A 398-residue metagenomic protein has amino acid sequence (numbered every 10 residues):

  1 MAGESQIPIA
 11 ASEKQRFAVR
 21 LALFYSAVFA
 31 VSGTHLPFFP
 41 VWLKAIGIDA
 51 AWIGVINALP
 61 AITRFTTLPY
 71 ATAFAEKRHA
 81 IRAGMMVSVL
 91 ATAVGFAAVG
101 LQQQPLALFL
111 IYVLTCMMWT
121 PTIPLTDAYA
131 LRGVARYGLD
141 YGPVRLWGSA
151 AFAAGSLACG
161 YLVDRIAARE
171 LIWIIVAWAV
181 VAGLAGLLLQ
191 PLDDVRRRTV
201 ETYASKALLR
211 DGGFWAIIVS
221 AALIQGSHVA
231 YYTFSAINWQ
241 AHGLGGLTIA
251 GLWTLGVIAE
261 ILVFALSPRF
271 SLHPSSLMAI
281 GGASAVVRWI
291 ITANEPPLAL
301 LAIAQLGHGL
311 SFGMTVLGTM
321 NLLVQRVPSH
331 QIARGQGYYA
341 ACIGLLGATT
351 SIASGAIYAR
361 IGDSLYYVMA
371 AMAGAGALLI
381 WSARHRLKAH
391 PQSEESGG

Functional and structural regions predicted by a protein language model:
G3-Q15, L189-L223: Juxtamembrane intracellular "pre-TM" segments in multi-pass secondary transporters
P8-A61, F214-L252: Helix-loop boundary and gating motifs at the non-cytosolic
S26, G95, P105-I123, A222 (+1 more regions): Hydrophobic core of transmembrane alpha-helices in multi-pass small-molecule transporters, especially MFS/SLC-type
F39, T120-A135, M314-P328: Intracellular juxtamembrane helix-capping segments at the cytosolic ends of symmetry-related transmembrane helices
T66-A80, V163-D164, L262-P274, Y358: Helix-to-loop junctions at the C-terminal end of transmembrane segments in multipass secondary transporters
A83-A97, V176, S276-I291: Structural signature of the two symmetry-related core transmembrane helices
L171-L187, L365-A383: Symmetry-related core transmembrane helices of the 12-TM Major Facilitator Superfamily/SLC fold
A333-I361: A late C-terminal transmembrane helix in Major Facilitator Superfamily
